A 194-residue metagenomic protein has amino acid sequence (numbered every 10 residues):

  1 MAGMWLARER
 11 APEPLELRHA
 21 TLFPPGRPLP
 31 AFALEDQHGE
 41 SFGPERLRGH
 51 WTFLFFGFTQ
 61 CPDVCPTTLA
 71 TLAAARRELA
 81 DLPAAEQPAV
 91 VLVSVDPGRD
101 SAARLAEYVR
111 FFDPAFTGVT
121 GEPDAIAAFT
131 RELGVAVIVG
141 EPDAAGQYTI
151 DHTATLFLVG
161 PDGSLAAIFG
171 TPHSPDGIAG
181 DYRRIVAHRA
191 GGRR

Functional and structural regions predicted by a protein language model:
M1-A31, R193-R194: N-terminal targeting signals for export/organelle localization
A33-L34, L158: Hydrophobic beta-strand positions
F42-L72: Short active-site neighborhood of thiol/selenol oxidoreductases, capturing the structured segment around
H50, T68-L92, R110: Conserved helix-turn-beta segment immediately C-terminal to the redox Cys motif in thioredoxin-like folds
F53-L54, V90, L156: Hydrophobic beta-strand anchors of alpha/beta hydrolase catalytic cores
A84-D100, A115-D124: Thiol-based oxidoreductase modules, predominantly thioredoxin-like and allied folds used for disulfide exchange
A106-T153: Short, internal strand/loop/helix patches that form the active-site neighborhood or redox-interaction surface
P142-R194: Thiol-/selenol-based redox modules, centered on thioredoxin-like and closely related oxidoreductase domains
